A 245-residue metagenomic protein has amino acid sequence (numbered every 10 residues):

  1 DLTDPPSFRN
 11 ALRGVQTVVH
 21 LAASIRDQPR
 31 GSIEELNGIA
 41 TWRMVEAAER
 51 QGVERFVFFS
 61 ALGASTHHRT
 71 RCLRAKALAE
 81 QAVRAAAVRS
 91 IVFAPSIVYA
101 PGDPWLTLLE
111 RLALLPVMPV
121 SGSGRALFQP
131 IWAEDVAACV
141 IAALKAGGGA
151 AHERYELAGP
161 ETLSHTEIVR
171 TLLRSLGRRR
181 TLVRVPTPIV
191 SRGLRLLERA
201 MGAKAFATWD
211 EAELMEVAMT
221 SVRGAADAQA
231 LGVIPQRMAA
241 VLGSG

Functional and structural regions predicted by a protein language model:
D1-R43, A47-R50, L62-T66: NAD(P)H-binding glycine-rich loop region in Rossmannoid oxidoreductase-like domains and their noncatalytic homologs
D27, L62-R74, V98-D103: Conserved catalytic-site region of short-chain dehydrogenase/reductase
E34-G38, V57, K76: Short alpha-helix in the Rossmann-fold core of NAD(P)-dependent oxidoreductases
R43, P104-W105, G122-K145, E153-E156: Substrate-positioning beta->alpha
S60, Q81-P104, R111-L114: Conserved beta-loop-beta element that borders a ligand/cofactor-binding pocket
L109-S121: A short C-terminal helix-loop "cap" of Rossmann-like NAD(P)-dependent dehydrogenase/epimerase domains
A143-T208, A218-G245: Mid/C-terminal beta-alpha module of Rossmann-like enzyme folds, strongest in SDR-family dehydrogenases/epimerases
